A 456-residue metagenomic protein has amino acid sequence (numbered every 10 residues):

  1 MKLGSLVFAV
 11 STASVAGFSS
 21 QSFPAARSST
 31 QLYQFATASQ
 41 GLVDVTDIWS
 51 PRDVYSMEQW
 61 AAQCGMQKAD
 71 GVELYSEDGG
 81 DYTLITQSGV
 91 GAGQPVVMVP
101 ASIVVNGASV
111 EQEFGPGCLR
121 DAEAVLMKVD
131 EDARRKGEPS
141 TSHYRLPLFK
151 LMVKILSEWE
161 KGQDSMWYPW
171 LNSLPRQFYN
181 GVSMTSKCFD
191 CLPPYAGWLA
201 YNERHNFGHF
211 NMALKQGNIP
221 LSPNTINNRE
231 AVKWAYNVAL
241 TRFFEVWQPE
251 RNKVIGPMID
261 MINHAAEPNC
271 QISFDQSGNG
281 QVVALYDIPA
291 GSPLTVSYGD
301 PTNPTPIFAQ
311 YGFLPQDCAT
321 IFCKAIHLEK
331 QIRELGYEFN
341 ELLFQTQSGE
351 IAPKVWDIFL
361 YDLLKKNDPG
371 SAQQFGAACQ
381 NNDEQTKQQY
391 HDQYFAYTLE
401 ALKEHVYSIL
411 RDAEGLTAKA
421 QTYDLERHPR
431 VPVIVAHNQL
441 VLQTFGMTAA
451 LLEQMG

Functional and structural regions predicted by a protein language model:
M1-A25: N-terminal chloroplast transit peptides
G17-F18, L32-L42: N-terminal mitochondrial targeting presequences
S39-I103, G107-E113, C118-R120, A133 (+3 more regions): Long, positively charged leader/targeting segments at protein N-termini
D121-E131: Intrinsically disordered, low-complexity polar regions and short flexible loop motifs
